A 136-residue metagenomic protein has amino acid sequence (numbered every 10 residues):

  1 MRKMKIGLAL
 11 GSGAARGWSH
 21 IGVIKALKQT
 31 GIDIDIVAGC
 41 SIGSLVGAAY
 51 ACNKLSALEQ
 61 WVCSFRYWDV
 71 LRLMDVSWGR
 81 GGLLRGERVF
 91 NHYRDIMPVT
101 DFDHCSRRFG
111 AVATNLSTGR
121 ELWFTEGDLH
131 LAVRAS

Functional and structural regions predicted by a protein language model:
M1-C40, A48-S136: Patatin-like phospholipase
